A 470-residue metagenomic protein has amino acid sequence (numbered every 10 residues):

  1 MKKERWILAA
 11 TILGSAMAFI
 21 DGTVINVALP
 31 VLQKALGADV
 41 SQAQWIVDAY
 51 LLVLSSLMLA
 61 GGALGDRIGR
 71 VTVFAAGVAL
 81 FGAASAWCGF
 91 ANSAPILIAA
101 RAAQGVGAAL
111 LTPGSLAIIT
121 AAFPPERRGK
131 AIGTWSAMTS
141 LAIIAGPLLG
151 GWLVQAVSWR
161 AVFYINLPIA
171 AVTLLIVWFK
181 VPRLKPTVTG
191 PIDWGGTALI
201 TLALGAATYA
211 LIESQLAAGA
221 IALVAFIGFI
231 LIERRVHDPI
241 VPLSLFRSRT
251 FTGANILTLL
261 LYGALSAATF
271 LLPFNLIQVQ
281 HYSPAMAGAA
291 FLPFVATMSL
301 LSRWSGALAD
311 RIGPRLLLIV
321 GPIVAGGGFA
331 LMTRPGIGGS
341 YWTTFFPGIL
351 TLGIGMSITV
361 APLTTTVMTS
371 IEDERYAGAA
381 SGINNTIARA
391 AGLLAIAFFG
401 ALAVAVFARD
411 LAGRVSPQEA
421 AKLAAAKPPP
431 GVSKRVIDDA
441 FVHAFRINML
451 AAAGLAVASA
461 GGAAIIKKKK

Functional and structural regions predicted by a protein language model:
M1-F179, W304-S305, I312, T333: Transmembrane-helix bundle of Major Facilitator Superfamily
M1-K3, G431-D438, I466-K470: Intrinsic disorder in cytosolic terminal tails and internal cytosolic loops of multi-pass membrane transporters
W6-V27, V40, A137, G195 (+5 more regions): 12-transmembrane solute porter fold
S55-S56, A86, I144, T201 (+3 more regions): Hydrophobic/small/kink-forming positions within alpha-helical transmembrane segments of polytopic membrane proteins
P124, E372-D373, S416: Helix-capping/helix-break motifs at membrane-protein junctions, especially on the cytosolic side just before or after
Q155-L167, E213-L216, S283, V404-A453: A membrane-interface helix-boundary motif in multi-pass transporters
P168-P186, A203-I212, L223-V236, G462-K467: C-terminal membrane-cytosol helix-exit motif in multi-pass small-molecule transporters
T173-A207, L245-R247, V415-L423: Central mid-sequence intracellular linker of multi-pass
